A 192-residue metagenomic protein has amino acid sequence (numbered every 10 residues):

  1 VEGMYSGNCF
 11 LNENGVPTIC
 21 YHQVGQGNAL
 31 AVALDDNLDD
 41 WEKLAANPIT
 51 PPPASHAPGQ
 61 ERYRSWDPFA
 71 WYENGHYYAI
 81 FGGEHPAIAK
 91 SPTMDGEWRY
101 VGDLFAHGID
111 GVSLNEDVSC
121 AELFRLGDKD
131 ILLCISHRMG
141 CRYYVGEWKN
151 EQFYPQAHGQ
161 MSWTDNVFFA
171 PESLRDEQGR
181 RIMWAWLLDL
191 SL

Functional and structural regions predicted by a protein language model:
V1-S119, R125-N166, Q178-R180, W184-L192: Beta-rich carbohydrate-recognition and catalytic domains
